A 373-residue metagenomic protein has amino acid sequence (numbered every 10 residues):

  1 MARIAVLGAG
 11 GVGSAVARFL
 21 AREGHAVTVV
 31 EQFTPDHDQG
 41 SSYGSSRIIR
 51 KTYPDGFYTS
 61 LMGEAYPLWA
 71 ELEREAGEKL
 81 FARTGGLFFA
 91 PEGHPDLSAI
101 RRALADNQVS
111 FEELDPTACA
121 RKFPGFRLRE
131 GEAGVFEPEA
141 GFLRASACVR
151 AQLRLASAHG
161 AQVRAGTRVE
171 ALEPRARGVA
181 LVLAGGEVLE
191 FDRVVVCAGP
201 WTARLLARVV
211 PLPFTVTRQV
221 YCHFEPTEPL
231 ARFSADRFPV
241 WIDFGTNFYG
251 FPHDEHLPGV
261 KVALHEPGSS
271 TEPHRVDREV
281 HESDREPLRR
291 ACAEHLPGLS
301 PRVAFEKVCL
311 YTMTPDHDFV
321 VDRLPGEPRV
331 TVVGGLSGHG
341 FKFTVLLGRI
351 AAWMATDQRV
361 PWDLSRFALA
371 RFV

Functional and structural regions predicted by a protein language model:
M1-V12: Beta1/beta-strand and adjacent pyrophosphate-binding region of the FAD-binding site in flavoprotein oxidoreductases
L7, V30, L189-W201, G348: Short hydrophobic core segments
R18-R22, E78-A82, R193, P200-R329: Active-site substrate-recognition segment that forms the wall of the catalytic cavity or substrate channel
R22-S41: Glycine-rich FAD pyrophosphate-binding loop
S46-K122, G131-E132, N247-F248: Dinucleotide-binding Rossmann-like beta1-alpha1 core, especially the glycine-rich loop that anchors the ADP
S60-L61, F88-D96, F136-R154, D277-D284: Short beta-strand to alpha-helix junction loop
T117-R121, F142, T217, E282-V345 (+2 more regions): Flavin (FAD/FMN) cofactor-binding core of flavoprotein oxidoreductases
F136-G185, L189-D192: Helical element adjacent to the flavin cofactor pocket in flavoenzyme catalytic cores
